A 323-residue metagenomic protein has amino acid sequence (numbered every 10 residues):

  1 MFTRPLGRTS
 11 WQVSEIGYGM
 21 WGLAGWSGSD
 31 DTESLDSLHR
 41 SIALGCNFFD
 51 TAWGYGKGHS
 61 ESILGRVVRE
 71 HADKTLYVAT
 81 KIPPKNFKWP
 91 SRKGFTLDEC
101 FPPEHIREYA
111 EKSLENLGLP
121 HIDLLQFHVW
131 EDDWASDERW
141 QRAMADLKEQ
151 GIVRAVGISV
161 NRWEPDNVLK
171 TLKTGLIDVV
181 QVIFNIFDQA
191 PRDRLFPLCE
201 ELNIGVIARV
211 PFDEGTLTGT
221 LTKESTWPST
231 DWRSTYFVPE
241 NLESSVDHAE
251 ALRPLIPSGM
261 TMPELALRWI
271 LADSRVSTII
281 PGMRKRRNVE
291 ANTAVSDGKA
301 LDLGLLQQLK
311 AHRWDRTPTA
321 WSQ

Functional and structural regions predicted by a protein language model:
M1-L76: N-terminal binding-site loop/beta-alpha segment at the start of enzyme catalytic domains that lines or forms
L6, Y18, S34, S41 (+12 more regions): Conserved, mostly hydrophobic/aromatic
S29-S41, C100-L117, R162-T171: Short, acidic/polar
K57, V129-Q323: Beta/alpha (TIM)-barrel catalytic core signal, keyed to glycine-rich beta->alpha loops juxtaposed to Asp/Glu that bind
K74-F87: A short, structured active-site edge motif that brings together acidic residues
N86-C100: Surface-exposed, active-site-proximal loop segments in enzymatic domains
L114-D133: Active-site groove signature of glycoside hydrolases
